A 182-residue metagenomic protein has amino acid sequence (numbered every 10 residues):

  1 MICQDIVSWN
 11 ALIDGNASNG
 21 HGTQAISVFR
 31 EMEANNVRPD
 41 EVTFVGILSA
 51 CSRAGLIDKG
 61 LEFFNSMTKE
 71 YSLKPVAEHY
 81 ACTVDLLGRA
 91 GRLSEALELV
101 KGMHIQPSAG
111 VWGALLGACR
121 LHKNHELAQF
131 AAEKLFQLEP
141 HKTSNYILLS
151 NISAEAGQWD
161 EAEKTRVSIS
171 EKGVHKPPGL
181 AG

Functional and structural regions predicted by a protein language model:
M1-G182: Terminal (and in a subset, N-terminal) low-complexity or junction segments at the ends of helical repeat RNA-binding
